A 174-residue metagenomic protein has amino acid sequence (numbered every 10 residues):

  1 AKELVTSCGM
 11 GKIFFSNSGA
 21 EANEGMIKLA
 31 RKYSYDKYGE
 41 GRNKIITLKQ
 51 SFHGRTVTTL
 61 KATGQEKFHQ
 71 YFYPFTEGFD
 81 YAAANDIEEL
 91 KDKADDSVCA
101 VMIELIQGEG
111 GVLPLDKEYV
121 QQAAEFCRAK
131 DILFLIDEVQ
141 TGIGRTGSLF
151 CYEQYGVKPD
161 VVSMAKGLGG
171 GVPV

Functional and structural regions predicted by a protein language model:
A1-V174: Conserved N-terminal phosphate-binding loop of PLP-dependent enzymes in the Aspartate aminotransferase
